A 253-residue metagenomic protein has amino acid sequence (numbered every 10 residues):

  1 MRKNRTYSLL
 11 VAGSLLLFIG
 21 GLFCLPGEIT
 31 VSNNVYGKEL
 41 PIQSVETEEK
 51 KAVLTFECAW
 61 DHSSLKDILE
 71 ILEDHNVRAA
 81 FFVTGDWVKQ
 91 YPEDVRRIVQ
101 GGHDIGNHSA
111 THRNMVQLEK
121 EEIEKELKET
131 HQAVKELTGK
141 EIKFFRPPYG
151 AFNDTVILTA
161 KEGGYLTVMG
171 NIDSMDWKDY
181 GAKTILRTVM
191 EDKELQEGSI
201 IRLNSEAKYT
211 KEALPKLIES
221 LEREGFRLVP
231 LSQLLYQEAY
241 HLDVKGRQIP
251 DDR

Functional and structural regions predicted by a protein language model:
M1-T6: N-terminal Lys/Arg-rich, disordered targeting/topogenic segments
S8-L25: Hydrophobic membrane-insertion alpha-helices, especially the h-region of bacterial N-terminal signal peptides
P26-E28, Y36-E48, D74-N76, W87-K89 (+1 more regions): C-terminal domain-boundary segment and adjacent tail
T30-N114, L118, E122-E126, H131-A133 (+2 more regions): Active-site beta->alpha N-cap acidic-glycine motif
V53-T55, A79-V83, D104-N107, K143-R146 (+3 more regions): Structural recognition of the beta-strand scaffold that forms the well-ordered cores of secreted hydrolase catalytic
A59, T84-D86, A110, G150 (+3 more regions): Active-site beta-loop-alpha junctions enriched in small/polar residues
H62-S64, R113-E141, A151-E197, T210-A213: Alpha-helical scaffold elements lining the catalytic groove of polysaccharide deacetylases
V95-R97, E121-I123, K183-L186, L242-R247: Short low-complexity, flexible loop/linker segments enriched in glycine and/or proline with clustered acidic
